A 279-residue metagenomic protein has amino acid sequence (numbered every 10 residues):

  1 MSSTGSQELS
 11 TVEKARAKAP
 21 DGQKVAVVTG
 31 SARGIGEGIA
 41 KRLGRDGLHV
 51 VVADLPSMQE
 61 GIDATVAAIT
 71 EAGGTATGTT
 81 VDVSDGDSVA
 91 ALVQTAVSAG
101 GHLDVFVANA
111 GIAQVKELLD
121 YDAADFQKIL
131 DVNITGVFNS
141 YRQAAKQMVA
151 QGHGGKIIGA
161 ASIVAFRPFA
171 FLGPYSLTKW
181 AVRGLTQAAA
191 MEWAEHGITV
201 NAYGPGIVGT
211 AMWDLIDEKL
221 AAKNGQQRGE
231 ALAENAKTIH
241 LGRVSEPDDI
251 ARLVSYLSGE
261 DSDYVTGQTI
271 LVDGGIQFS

Functional and structural regions predicted by a protein language model:
S2-G100, Q114, A124-D125, E218-A222: Short-chain dehydrogenase/reductase
E117-L118, D125-L130, N235-A236: Substrate-binding pocket helix/loop in short-chain dehydrogenase/reductase
F138, R243-V272, Q277-F278: C-terminal substrate-recognition "lid" of short-chain dehydrogenase/reductases
Y141, T178, T186: Active-site helix of classical SDR
K146, M191-E192, D263: Alpha-helical segment proximal to the catalytic Tyr-Lys
S162: Residue(s) in the substrate-gating loop at a strand-loop-helix junction that position the organic substrate next
A194, T199, V265-G267: Short, small/polar-rich loop/turn modules that mediate ligand/substrate recognition or access, typified
